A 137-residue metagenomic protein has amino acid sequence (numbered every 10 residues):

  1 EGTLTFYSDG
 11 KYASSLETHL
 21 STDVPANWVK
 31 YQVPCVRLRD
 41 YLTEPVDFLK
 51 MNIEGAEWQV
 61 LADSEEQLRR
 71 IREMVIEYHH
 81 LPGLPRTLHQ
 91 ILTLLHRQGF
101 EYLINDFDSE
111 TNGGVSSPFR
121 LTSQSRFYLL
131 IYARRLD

Functional and structural regions predicted by a protein language model:
E1-D137: Phosphate/nucleotide-binding beta-alpha loop and adjacent structural elements of enzyme active sites
